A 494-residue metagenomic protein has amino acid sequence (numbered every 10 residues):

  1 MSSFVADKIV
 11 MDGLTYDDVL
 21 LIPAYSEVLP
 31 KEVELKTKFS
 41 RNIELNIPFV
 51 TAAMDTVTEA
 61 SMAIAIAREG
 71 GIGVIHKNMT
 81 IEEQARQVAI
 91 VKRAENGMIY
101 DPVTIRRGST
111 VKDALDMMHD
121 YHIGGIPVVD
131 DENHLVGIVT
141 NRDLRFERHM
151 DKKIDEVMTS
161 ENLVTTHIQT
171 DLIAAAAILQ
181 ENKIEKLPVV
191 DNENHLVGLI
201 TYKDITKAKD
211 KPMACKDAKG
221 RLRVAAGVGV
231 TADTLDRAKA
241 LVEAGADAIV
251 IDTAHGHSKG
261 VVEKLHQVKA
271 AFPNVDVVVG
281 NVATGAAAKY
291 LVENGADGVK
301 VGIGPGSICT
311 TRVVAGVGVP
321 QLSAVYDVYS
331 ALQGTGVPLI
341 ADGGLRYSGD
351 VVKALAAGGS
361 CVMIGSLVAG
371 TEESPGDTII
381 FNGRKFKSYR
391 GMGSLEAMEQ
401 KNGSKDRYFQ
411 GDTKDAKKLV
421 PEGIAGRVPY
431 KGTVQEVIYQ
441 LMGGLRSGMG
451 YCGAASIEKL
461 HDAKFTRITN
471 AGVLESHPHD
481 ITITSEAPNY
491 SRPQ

Functional and structural regions predicted by a protein language model:
M1-Y25, I105-R106, H167, G227 (+2 more regions): Alpha/beta catalytic cores of nucleotide-metabolism and tRNA/nucleoside-modifying enzymes
K31, T80-A89, E147-D151, H195-C215 (+5 more regions): Active-site-adjacent beta->alpha loops and helix N-cap segments on the catalytic face of soluble alpha/beta enzymes
V33-N46, A52-M54, E83-Y121, V128-D130 (+5 more regions): Bateman/CBS regulatory modules and CBS-like beta-alpha motifs in cytosolic regions of diverse proteins
E44-T51, G97-P102, D217-G227, V268-A283 (+2 more regions): Short beta-strand/loop segments at the ligand-binding rim of alpha/beta enzyme cores
S61-I64, D236-A244, V277, A283-V301 (+2 more regions): Catalytic cores of alpha/beta
R68-E83, A246-S258, D297-A315, L345-I379: Glycine-rich phosphate-binding active-site loops on the catalytic face of alpha/beta enzymes
V74-N78, T104-I105, G125-P127, T165-T166 (+6 more regions): Catalytic beta/alpha-barrel core
K77-V91, V128, E132-R148, L179 (+3 more regions): Terminal amphipathic helices with adjacent charged low-complexity linkers/tails
